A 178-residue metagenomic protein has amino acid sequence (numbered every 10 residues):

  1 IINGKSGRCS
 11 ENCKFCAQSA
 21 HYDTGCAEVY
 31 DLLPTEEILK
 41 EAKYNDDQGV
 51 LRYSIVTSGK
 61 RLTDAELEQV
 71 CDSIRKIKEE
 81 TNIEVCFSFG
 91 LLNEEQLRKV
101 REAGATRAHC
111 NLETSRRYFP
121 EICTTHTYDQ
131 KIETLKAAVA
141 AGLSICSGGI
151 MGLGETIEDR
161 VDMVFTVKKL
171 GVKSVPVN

Functional and structural regions predicted by a protein language model:
I1, Y53, V85-F87, A108-C110 (+2 more regions): Hydrophobic faces of well-ordered beta-strands that scaffold small-molecule active sites in alpha/beta enzyme cores
I1-N3, D23-C26, Y53-E66, Y118-F119: Glycine-rich, proline-tolerant flexible connector loops at the mouths of alpha/beta enzymes
I2-E37: Canonical Radical SAM [4Fe-4S] cluster-binding loop centered on the CxxxCxxC motif and its immediate flanking residues
A17, D46, C71-E79, R101 (+1 more regions): Surface-exposed amphipathic alpha-helices with a cationic face
G25-L39, L62-R107, L112-R116, M151-D159: Canonical radical SAM enzyme core domain
E37-S58: Short Fe-S-cluster ligation motifs
D47-V50, N82, A105, L143 (+1 more regions): A structural motif
I55, D129-N178: Conserved C-terminal portion of the radical SAM core fold that forms the substrate/S-adenosylmethionine-binding
